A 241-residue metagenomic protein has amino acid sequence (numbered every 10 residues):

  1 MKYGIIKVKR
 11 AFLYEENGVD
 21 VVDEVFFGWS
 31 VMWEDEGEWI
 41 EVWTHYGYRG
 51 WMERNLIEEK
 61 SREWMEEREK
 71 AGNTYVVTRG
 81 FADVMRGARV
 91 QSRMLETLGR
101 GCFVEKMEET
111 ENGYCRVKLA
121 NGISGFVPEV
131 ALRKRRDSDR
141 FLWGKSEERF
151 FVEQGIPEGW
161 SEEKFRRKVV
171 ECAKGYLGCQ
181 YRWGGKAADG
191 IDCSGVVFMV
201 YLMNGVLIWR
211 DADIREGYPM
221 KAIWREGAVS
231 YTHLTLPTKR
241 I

Functional and structural regions predicted by a protein language model:
I5-M32, V77-K106: Beta-loop motif signature
V22-E53, E96-E129: SH3/SH3-like beta-barrel superfamily modules
T44-T74, K118-R167: Boundary regions of SH3-family modules and the immediately adjacent low-complexity/disordered segments in eukaryotic
I156-G159, Q180-A187: Second-shell loop/turn segments in exported
A173, G185-N204: Active-site nucleophilic cysteine motif
L177-Y181, N204, I208: Sec/Tat-exported extracytoplasmic proteins
V206-L234: ...with weaker cross-activation on analogous glycine-rich loops/strands in unrelated enzymes
H233-I241: Single conserved hydrophobic/aromatic residue that forms the stacking wall/gate of nucleotide- or nucleobase-binding
